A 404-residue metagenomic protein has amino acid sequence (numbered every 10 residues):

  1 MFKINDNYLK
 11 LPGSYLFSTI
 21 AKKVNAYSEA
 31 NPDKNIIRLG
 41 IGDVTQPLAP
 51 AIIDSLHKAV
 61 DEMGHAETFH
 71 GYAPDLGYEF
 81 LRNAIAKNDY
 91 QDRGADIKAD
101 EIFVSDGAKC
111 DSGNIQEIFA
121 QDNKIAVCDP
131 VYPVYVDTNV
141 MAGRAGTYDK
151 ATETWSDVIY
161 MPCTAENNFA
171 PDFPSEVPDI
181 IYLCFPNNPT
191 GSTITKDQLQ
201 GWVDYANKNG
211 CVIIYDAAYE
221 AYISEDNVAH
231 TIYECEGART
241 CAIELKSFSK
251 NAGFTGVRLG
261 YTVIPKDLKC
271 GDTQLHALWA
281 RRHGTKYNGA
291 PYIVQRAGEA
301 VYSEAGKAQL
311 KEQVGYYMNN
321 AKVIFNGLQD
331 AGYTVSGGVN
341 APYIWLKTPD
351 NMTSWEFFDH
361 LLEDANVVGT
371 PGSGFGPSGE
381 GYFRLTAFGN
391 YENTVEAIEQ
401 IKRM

Functional and structural regions predicted by a protein language model:
F2-D106, V301-A305: N-terminal small-domain helix-loop-helix segment of the aminotransferase-like
N31, A142, K208-N209, A331 (+1 more regions): Helix C-cap/helix->beta junction micro-motif
P47, Y317-M318, A331-D364: Conserved PLP-binding catalytic core of the aspartate aminotransferase-like
A66-A206, E220-C235: Conserved core of the PLP fold type I
K87, Q91, A95, N351 (+2 more regions): PLP-dependent enzyme catalytic core of the Aspartate aminotransferase-like
N123, K208-V212, R239-T240: A short helix->loop->beta-strand "cap" motif at the edges of active sites that frequently abuts
A151-E153, E234-G315, K322-N326: Conserved core segment of the aminotransferase class I/II
Q295, E299, V314-F325, V335-K347 (+1 more regions): Conserved glycine-rich beta-strand-loop-beta hairpin in the small C-terminal domain of fold type I
